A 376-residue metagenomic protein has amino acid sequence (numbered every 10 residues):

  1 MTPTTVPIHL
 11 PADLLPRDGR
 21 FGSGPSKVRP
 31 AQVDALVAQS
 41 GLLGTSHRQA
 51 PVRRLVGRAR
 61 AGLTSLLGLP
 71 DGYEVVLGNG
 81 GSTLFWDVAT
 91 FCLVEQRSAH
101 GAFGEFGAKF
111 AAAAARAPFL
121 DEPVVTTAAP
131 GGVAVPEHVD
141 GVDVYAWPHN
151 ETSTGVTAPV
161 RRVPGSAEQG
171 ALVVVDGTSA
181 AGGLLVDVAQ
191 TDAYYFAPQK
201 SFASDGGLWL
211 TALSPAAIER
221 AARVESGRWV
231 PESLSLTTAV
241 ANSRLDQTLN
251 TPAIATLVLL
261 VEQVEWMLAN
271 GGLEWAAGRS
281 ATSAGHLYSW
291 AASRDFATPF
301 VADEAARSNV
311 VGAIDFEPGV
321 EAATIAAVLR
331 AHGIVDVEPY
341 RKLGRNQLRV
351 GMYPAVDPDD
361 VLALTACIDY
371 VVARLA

Functional and structural regions predicted by a protein language model:
T2, D13, D18, K342 (+1 more regions): PLP-dependent enzyme catalytic core of the Aspartate aminotransferase-like
T2-S46: N-terminal "arm"/small-domain region of PLP-dependent enzymes with the aminotransferase-like
K27, Q199-Y288: Active-site C-terminal subdomain of aminotransferase-like
L36-V88, K109-A113: Conserved N-terminal alpha-helix of the aminotransferase class I/II PLP-enzyme fold
T83-L84, V88-Y145: PLP-dependent aminotransferase-like
A128-G182, A193: Active-site phosphate-binding strand-loop segment of PLP-dependent enzymes
V188-Q199, W209: Conserved active-site segment immediately N-terminal to the catalytic lysine that forms the internal aldimine
T298-L329: Conserved PLP-binding catalytic core of the aspartate aminotransferase-like
